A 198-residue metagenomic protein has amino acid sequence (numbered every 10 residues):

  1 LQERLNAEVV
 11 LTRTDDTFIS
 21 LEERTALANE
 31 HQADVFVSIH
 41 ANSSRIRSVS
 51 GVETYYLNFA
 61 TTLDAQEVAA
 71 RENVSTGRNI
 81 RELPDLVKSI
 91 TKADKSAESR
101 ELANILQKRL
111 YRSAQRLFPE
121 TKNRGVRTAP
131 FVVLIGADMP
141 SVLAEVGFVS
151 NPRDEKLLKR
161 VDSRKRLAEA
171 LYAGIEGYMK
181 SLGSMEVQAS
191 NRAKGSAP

Functional and structural regions predicted by a protein language model:
L1-P198: Active-site-proximal helix/loop segments of hydrolytic enzymes
